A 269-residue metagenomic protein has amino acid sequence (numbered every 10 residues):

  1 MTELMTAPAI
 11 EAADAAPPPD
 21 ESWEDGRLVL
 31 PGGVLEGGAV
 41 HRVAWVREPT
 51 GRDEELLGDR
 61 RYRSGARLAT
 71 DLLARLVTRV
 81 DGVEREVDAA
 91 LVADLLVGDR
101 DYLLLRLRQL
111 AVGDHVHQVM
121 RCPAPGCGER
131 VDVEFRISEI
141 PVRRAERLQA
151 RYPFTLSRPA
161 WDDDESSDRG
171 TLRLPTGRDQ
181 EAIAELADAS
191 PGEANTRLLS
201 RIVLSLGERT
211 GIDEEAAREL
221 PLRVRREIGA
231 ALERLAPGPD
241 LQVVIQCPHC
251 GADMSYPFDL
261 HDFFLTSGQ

Functional and structural regions predicted by a protein language model:
M1-Q269: Short, surface-exposed, charged amphipathic helix/loop patches that serve as local interaction elements
